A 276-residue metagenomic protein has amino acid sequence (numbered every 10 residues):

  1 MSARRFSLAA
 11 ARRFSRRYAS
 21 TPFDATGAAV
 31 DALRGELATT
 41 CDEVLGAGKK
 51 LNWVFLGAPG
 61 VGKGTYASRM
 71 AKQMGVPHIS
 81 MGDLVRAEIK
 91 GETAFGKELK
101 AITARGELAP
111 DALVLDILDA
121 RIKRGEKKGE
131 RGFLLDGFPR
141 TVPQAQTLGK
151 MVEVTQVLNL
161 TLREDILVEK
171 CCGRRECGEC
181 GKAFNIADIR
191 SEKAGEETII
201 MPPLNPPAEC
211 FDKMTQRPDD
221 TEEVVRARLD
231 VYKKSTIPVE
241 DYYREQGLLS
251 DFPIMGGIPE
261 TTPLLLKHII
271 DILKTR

Functional and structural regions predicted by a protein language model:
S2-R276: Glycine-rich phosphate-binding loop of ATP-dependent small-molecule kinases
